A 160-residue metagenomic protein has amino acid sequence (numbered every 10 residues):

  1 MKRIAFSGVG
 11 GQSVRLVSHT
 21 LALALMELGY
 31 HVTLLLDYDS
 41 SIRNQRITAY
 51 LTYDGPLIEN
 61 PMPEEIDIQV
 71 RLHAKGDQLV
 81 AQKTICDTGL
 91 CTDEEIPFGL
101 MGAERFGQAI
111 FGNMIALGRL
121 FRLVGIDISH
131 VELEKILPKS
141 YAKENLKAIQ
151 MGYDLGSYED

Functional and structural regions predicted by a protein language model:
M1-D160: Active-site cofactor/cluster-binding pocket
